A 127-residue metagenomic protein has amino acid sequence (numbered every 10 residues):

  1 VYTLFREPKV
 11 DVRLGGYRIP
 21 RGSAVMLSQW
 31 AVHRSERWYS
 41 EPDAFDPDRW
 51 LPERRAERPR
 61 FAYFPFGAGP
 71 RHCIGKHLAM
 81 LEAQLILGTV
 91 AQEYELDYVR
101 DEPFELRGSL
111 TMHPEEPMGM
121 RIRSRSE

Functional and structural regions predicted by a protein language model:
T3-L4, K9, L27-R55: Conserved cytochrome P450 K-helix/beta-meander segment immediately N-terminal to the heme-binding cysteine loop
V10-L14: Short acidic-hydrophobic surface loop/beta-edge motif
R54-Y63: Active-site-adjacent bridging/hinge elements
H77-H113, P117: Cytochrome P450 heme-binding "Cys pocket" and the immediately downstream C-terminal segment
P117-E127: C-terminal helix/juxtamembrane-tail motif
